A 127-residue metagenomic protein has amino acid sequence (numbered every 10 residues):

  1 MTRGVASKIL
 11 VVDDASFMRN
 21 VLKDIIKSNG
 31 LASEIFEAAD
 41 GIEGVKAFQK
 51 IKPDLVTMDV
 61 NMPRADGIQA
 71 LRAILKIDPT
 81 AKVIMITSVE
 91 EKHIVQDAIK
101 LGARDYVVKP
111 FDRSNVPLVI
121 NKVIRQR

Functional and structural regions predicted by a protein language model:
S16-F36: Two-component/phosphorelay signaling modules centered on CheY-like receiver
D40-E43, D66-Q69: Acidic catalytic/metal-coordinating carboxylates
I51-T57: Active-site beta3 strand of CheY-like receiver
M62: Receiver (REC) domain active-site loop signature in two-component systems and cognate sites in sensor histidine kinases
V89-E90: Short, conserved "switch-loop" micro-motifs in signal-transduction and mechanochemical regulators
H93, F111-N121: C-terminal output helix
